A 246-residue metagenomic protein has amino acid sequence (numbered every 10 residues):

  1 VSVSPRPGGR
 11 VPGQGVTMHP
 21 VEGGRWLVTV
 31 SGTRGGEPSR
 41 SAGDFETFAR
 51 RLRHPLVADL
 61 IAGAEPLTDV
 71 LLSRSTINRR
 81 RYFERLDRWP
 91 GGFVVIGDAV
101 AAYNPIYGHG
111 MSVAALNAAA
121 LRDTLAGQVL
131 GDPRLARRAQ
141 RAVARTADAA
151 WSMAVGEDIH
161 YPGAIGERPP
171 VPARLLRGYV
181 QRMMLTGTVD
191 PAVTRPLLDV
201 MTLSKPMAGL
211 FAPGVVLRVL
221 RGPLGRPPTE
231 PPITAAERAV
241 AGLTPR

Functional and structural regions predicted by a protein language model:
V1-V3, V70, I77-N78, P169: Short secondary-structure boundary micro-motifs
S2-R34, V155: Active-site substrate-recognition segment that forms the wall of the catalytic cavity or substrate channel
R25-V30, I96-A99, L116-D123, E157-G163: Short acidic (Asp/Glu) and glycine-rich catalytic loops that position anionic groups and cofactors
G36-A120, T124-R138, A142-A150: FAD/FMN-dependent oxidoreductases across multiple families
R122-R246: C-terminal helical "tail/cap" subdomain of flavin- and related membrane-associated enzymes
